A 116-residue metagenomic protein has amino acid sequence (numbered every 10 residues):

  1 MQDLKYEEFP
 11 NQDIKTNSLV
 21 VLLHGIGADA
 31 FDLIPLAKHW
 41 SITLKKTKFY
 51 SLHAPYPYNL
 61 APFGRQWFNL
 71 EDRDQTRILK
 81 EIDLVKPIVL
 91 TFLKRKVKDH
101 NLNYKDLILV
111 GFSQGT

Functional and structural regions predicted by a protein language model:
Q2-L102, D106: Serine-hydrolase catalytic machinery in alpha/beta-hydrolase-like enzymes
V110-G115: Gly/Ala-rich beta-loop-alpha elbow adjacent to hydrolase catalytic centers
